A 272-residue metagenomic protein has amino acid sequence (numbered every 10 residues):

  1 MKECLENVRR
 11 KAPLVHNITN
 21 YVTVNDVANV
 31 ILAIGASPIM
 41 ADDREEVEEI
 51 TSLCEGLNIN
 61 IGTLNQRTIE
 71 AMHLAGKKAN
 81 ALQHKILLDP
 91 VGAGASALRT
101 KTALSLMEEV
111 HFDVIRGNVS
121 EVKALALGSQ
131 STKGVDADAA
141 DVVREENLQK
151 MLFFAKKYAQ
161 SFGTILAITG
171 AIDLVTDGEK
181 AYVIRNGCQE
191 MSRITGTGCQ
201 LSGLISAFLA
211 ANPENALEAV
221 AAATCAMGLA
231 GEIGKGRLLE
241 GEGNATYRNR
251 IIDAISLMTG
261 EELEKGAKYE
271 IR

Functional and structural regions predicted by a protein language model:
M1-M40: Glycine-rich phosphate/adenosyl-contacting loop at the front of the ribokinase-like
V30, I34-Q83, L88: Active-site cofactor/substrate anionic-group-binding motifs, chiefly glycine- and Lys/Arg-rich phosphate-binding loops
L64-R67, G92-S96, L174, M191: Short, small-residue-enriched loops and turns at beta-alpha junctions that line or gate enzyme active sites
T68-G117: Glycine/small-residue-rich loop that forms an oxyanion/phosphate-binding "nest" at active or ligand-binding sites
T100-A181: Conserved phosphate/ATP/ADP-binding segment of small-molecule kinases
R185-T195: Short pre-catalytic strand/loop immediately N-terminal to key active-site residues, enriched for Gly-Thr
T195, I205-Y247: Conserved post-catalytic alpha-helical subdomain immediately downstream of the catalytic base and nucleotide-binding
L229-R272: Charged C-terminal helix
